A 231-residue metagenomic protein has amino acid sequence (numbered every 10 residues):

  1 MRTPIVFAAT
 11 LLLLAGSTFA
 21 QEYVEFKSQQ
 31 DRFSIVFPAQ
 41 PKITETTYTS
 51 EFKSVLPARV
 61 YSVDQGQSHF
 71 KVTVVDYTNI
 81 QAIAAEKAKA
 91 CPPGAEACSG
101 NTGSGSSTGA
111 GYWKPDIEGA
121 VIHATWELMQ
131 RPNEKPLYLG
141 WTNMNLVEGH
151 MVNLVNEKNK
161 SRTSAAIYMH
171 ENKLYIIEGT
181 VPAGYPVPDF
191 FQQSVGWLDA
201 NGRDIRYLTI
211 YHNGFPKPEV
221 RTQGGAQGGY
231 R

Functional and structural regions predicted by a protein language model:
M1-P4: Positively charged n-region of N-terminal signal peptides that target proteins for export
V6-L13: Hydrophobic helical h-region of N-terminal Sec-dependent signal peptides in bacterial secretory/periplasmic proteins
A15-S17: N-terminal signal peptide c-region/cleavage motif recognized by signal peptidases
A20-A58, P136, M144-L146, G202-G228: N-terminal "mature-domain start" segment
K27-Q29, V36-P38, T44, D64 (+3 more regions): A structural detector for beta-sheet-dominated domains
Q29, P41, G94-A97, V121-L128 (+2 more regions): Surface-exposed amphipathic alpha-helical segments
V36-Q40, Q65-Q67, L146-V147, Y168-Y175 (+1 more regions): Short, solvent-exposed coil/turn segments at beta-strand boundaries
T49-A166, Y230-R231: Conserved polar/disulfide-associated segments of primarily extracytoplasmic proteins
